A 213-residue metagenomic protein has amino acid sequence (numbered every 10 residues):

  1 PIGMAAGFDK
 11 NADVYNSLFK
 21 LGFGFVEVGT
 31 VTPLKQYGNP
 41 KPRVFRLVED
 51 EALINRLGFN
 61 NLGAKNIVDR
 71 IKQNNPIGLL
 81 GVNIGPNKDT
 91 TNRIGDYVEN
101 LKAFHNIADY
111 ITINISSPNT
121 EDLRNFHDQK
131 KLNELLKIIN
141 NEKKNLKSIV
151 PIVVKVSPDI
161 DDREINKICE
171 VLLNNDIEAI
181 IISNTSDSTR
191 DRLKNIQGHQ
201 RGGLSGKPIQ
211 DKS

Functional and structural regions predicted by a protein language model:
I2-A6, G24-V28, N55, L80-I84 (+3 more regions): Hydrophobic faces of well-ordered beta-strands that scaffold small-molecule active sites in alpha/beta enzyme cores
A6, P86-V98, N125, K131 (+1 more regions): Active-site glycine- and acidic-residue-rich loops that bind and position anionic ligands or nucleotide-like cofactors
K10, T32, P86-K88, S117-N119 (+2 more regions): Active-site-proximal loop/turn and secondary-structure-junction residues that shape catalytic pockets, frequently
L18-F19, F104-H105, L173: Non-catalytic positions within long, well-ordered alpha-helices that form the structural scaffold/packing of enzyme
G29-L79: A gly/proline- and charged-residue-enriched helix-loop-helix capping module
T30-K41, L53-I54, D109-Q129, T189-D191 (+1 more regions): Glycine-rich, proline-tolerant flexible connector loops at the mouths of alpha/beta enzymes
D96-K144, S157: Metal-dependent enolase-superfamily TIM-barrel catalytic cores that perform enediolate-based chemistry
P118-K131, I165, V171-S213: Glycine/Thr-rich beta-alpha phosphate-binding loop at enzyme active sites
